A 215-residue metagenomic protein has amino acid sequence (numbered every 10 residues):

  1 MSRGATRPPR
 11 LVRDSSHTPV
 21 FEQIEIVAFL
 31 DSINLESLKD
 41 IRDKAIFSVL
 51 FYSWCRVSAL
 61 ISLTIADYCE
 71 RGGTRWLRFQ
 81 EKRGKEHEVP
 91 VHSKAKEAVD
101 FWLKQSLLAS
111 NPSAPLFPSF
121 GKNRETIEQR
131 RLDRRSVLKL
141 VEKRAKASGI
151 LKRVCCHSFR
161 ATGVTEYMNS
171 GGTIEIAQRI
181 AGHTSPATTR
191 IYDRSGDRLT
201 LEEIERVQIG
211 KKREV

Functional and structural regions predicted by a protein language model:
M1-V215: Conserved catalytic core of the tyrosine transesterase superfamily
